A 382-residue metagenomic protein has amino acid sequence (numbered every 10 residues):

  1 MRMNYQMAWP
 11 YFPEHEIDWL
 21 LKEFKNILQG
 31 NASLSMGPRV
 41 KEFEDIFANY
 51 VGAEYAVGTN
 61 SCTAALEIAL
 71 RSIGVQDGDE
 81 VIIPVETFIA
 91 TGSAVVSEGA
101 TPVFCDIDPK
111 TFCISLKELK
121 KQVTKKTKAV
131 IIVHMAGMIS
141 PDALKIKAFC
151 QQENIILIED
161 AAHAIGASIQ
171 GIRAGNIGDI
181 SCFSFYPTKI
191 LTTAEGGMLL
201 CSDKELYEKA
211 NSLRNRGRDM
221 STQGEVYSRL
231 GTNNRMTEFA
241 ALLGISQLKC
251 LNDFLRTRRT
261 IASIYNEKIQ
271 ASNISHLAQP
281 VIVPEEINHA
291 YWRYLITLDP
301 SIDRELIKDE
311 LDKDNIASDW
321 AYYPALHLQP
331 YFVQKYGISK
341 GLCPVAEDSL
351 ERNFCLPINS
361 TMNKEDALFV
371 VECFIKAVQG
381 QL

Functional and structural regions predicted by a protein language model:
M1-S33, P357: N-terminal "arm"/small-domain region of PLP-dependent enzymes with the aminotransferase-like
A32-E80, A94-S97, F104-D106, I172: Phosphate-binding glycine-rich loop
P38-D45, Y50-A56, K117, A129-V133 (+4 more regions): PLP-dependent aminotransferase class I/II
E67-Q122, A129-I131: Conserved PLP-anchoring active-site segment centered on the Schiff-base-forming lysine
S93-V95, F149, R173, F239: Hydrophobic/aromatic ligand-binding patch that stacks against planar heteroaromatic rings of cofactors or nucleotides
E98, Q152-E153, D314: Helix C-cap/helix->beta junction micro-motif
K110-T193, M198-L200, K204-E205: Active-site phosphate-binding strand-loop segment of PLP-dependent enzymes
